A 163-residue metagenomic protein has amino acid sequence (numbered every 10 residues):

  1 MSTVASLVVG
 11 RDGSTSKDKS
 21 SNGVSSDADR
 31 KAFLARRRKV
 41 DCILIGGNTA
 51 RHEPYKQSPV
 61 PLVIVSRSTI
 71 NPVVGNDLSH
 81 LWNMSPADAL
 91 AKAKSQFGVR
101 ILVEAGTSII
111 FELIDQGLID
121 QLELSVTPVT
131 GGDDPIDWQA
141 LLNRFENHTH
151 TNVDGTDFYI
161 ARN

Functional and structural regions predicted by a protein language model:
M1-N163: Enzymes that bind and transform nitrogen-containing heteroaromatic metabolites
